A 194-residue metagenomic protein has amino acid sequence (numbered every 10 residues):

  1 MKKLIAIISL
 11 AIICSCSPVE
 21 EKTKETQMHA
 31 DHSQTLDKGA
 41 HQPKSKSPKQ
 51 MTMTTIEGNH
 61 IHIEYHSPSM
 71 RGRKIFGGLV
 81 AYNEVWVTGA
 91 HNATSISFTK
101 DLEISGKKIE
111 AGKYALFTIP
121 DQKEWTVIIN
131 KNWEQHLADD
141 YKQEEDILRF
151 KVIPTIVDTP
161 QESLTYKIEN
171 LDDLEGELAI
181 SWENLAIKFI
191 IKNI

Functional and structural regions predicted by a protein language model:
M1-L4: Positively charged n-region of N-terminal signal peptides that target proteins for export
A6-I8: Sec-dependent N-terminal signal peptides
L10, S67-S69, K100-L102: Short glycine-rich, polar/acidic loop-and-turn segments at beta strand-coil junctions
I12-S15: C-terminal motif of bacterial Sec signal peptides marking the signal peptidase cleavage site
V19-L79, E84, A138-I194: Primarily secretory-pathway and cell-envelope proteins
V85-Q135, D140: Mid-length scaffold segments of soluble, non-membrane domains
